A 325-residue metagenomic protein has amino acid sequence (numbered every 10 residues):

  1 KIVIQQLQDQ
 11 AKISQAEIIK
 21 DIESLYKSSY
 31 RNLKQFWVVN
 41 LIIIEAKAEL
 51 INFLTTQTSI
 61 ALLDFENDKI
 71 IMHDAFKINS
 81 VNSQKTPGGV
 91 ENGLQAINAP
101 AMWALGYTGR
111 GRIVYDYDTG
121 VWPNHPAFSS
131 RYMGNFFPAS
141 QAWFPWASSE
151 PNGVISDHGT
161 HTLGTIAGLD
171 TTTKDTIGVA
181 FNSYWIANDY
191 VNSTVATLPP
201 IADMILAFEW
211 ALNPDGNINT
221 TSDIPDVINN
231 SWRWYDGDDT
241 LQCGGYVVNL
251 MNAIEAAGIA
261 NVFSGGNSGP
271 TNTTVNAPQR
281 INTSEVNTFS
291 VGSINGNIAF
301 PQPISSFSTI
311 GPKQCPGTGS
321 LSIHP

Functional and structural regions predicted by a protein language model:
K1-I78: Inhibitory N-terminal propeptides of secreted protease zymogens
Q15, I19, A48-I51, Q57 (+9 more regions): Extracytoplasmic/secreted envelope proteins and their assembly/folding machinery, especially bacterial periplasmic
S29-Q35, F65-D68, G111, K174-D175 (+1 more regions): Surface-exposed patches in mature extracellular/periplasmic domains of secreted proteins
F53, M72-A75, N124-P126, G237-L241 (+3 more regions): Extracytoplasmic/secreted cell-surface and envelope-processing proteins
T58, V90, P100-D203, N219-V227 (+5 more regions): Subtilisin-like serine protease catalytic core
F76-P100: Short, low-order "capping/linker" segments at domain edges
A211-Q242, S264-G265: Short acidic, glycine-rich surface-loop motifs adjacent to enzyme active sites
C243-N261, A277, N287: Catalytic-core regions built around general acid/base machinery
